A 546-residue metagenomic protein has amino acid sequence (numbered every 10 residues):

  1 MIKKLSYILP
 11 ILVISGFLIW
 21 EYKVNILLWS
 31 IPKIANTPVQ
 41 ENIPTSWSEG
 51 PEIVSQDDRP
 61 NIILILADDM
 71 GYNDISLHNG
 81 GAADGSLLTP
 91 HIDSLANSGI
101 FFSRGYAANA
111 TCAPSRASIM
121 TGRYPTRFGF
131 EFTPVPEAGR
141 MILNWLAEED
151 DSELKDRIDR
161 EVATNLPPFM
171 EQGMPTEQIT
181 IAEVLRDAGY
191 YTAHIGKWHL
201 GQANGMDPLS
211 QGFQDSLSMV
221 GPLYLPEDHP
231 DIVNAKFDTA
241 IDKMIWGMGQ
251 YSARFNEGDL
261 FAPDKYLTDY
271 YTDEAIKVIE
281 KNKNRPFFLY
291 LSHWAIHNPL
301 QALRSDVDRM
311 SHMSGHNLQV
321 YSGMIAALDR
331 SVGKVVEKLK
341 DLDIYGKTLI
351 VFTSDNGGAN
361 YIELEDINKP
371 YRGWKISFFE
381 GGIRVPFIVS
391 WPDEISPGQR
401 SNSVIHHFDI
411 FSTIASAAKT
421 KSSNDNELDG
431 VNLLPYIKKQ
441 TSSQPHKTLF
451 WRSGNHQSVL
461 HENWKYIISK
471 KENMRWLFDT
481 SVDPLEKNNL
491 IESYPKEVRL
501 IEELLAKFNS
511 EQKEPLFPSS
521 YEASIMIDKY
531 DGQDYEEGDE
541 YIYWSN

Functional and structural regions predicted by a protein language model:
S6-P60, A67, Y72, F101 (+3 more regions): Long, internal low-complexity/basic segments
P38, N42, V135-Y191, W198-P286 (+1 more regions): Formylglycine-dependent
D57-D58, A82-T89, Y106-T111, P136-E137 (+9 more regions): A short beta-strand-to-alpha-helix junction
R59-N73, H91-A96, I119-T121, L185 (+8 more regions): Beta-strand elements within well-structured catalytic alpha/beta cores of enzymes that handle phosphate/sulfate esters
A83-R116, G122-R127, G189-A193, Q214-V220: Short, structured active-site-proximal loop/turn typified by the sulfatase FGly-forming signature C/S-X-P-X-R
N204-G212, P299-R304, M313-S314, R330 (+3 more regions): Histidine-centered active-site microenvironments of extracellular/periplasmic hydrolases and transferases
D215-L225, G358-E380, I395-Q399, S403 (+4 more regions): C-terminal cap/loop subdomain of S1 sulfatases and analogous C-terminal strand-loop tails that border
D273-Y321, A359-Y361, E365-K369: Active-site His/acidic residue clusters
